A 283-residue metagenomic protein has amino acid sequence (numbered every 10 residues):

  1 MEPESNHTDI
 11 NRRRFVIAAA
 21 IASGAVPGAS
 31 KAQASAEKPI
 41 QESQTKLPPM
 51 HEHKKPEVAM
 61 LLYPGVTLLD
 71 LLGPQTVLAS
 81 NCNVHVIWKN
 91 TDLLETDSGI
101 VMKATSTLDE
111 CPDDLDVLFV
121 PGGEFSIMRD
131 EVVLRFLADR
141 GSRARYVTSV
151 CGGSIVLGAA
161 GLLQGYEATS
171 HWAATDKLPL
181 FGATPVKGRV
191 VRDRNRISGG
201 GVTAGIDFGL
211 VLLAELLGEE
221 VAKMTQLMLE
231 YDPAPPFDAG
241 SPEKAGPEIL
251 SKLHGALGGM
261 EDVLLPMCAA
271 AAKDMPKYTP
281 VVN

Functional and structural regions predicted by a protein language model:
E2-V147, S154-A159, T175-P179, P185-K187 (+1 more regions): Extended, subdomain-level signal for the structured scaffold at the beginning of enzyme domains
V147-T148, A168: A short beta-strand/loop micro-motif in the catalytic core of glycosyltransferases that engages the nucleotide-sugar
G153-V156, A160-F208: A contiguous binding-surface segment within folded domains or other stable secondary-structure elements
